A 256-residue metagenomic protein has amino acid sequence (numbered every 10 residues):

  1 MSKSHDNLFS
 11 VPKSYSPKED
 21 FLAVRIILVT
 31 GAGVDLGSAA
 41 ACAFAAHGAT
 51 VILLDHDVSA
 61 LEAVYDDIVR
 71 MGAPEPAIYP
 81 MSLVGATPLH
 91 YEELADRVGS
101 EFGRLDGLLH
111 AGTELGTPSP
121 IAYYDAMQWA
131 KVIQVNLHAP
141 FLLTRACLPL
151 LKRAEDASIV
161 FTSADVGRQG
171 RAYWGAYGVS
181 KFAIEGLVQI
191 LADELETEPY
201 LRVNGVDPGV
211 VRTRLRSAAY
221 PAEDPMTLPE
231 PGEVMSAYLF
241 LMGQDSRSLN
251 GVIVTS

Functional and structural regions predicted by a protein language model:
H5-P12, T197, L201, G205-V206 (+2 more regions): C-terminal helical subdomain
G33-D35: Conserved glycine-rich cofactor-binding loop
A49-V64: Conserved glycine-rich Rossmann-like NAD(P)H-binding loop of the short-chain dehydrogenase/reductase
R70-T87: Rossmann-fold cofactor-recognition segment
L94, S119-I121, D125-A130: Substrate-binding pocket helix/loop in short-chain dehydrogenase/reductase
T144-R145, Q189: A short, exposed helix-loop element centered on a Lys and neighboring polar residues
K152, D156-T197, V210: Catalytic loop of short-chain dehydrogenase/reductase
